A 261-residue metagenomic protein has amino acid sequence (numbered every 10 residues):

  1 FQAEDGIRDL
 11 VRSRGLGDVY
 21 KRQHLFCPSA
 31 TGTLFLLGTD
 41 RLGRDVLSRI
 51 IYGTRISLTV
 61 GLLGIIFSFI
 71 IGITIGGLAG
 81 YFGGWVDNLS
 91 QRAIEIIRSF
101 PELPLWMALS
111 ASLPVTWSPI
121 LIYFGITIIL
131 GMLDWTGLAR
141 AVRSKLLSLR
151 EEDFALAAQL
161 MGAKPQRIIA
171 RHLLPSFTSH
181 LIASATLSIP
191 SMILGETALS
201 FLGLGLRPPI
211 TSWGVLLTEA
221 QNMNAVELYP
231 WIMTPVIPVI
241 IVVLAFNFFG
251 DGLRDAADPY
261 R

Functional and structural regions predicted by a protein language model:
F1-Y20: Single conserved hydrophobic/aromatic residue that forms the stacking wall/gate of nucleotide- or nucleobase-binding
I7, T33-F35, L244: Short loop/turn microsegments at loop-to-beta-strand junctions
R22-D45, A220: Interfacial loop/helix-cap signal at membrane boundaries in integral membrane proteins
T39-R261: Alpha-helical transmembrane segments of integral membrane proteins, especially multi-pass inner/plasma-membrane
